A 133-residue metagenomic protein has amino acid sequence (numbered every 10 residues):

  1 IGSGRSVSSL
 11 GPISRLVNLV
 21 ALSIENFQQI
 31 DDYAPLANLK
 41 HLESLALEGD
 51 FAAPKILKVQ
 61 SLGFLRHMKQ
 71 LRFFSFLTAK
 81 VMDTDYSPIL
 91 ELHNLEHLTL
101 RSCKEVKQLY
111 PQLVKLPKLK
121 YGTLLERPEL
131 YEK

Functional and structural regions predicted by a protein language model:
I1-K133: Concave beta-strand-loop units of leucine-rich repeat
